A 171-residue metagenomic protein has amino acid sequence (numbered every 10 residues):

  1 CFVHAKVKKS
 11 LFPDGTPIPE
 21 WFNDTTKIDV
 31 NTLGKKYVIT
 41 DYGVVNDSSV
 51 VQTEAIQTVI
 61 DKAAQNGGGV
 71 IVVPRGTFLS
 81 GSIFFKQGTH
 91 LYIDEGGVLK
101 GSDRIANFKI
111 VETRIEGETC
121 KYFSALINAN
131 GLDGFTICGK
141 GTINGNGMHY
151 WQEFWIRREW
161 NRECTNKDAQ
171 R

Functional and structural regions predicted by a protein language model:
C1-V72, T77-H90, D94-R171: Extracellular "leader-to-stem" segments immediately downstream of a signal peptide or signal-anchor in secreted/lumenal
